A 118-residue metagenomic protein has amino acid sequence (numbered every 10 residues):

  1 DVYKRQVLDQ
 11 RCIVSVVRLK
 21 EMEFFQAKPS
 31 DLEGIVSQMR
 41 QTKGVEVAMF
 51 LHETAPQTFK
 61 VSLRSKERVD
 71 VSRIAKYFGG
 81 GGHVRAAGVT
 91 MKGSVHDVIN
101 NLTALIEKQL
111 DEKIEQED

Functional and structural regions predicted by a protein language model:
D1-Y77, G82-D118: Hydrophobic helix-and-loop "lid/oligomerization" segment in the mid-to-C-terminal part of catalytic domains
